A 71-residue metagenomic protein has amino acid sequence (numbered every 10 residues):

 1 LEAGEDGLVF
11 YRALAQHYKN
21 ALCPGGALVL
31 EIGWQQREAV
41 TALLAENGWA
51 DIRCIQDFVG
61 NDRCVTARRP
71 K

Functional and structural regions predicted by a protein language model:
L1-P70: S-adenosylmethionine
